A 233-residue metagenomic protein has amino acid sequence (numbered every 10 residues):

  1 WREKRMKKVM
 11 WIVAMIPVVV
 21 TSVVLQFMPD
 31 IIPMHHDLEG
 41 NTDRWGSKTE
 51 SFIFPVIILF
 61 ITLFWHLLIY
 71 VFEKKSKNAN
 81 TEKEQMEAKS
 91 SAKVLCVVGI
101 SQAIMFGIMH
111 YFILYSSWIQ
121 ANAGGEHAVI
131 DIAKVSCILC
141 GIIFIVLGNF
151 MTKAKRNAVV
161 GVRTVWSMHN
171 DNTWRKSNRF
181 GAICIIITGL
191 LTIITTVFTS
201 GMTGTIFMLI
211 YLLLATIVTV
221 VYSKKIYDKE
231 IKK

Functional and structural regions predicted by a protein language model:
W1-R5: Short, Lys/Arg-enriched N-terminal segments with co-localized hydrophobic residues within the first ~10-30 amino acids
M6-W11, F54, F64-I69, L95-F106 (+1 more regions): Select subsegments of transmembrane alpha-helices in polytopic membrane proteins, especially boundary-proximal
V13, R44-F64, V129-L147, I210: Alpha-helical transmembrane segments
V23-I53, V160-H169: Active-site and channel-lining beta-strand-loop segments that bind or position nucleotide-derived/phosphorylated
F27-M28, I61-A79, V146-G161, Y222-K229: Membrane-water interface of transmembrane alpha-helices
G40, K75-A88, R156-N172, K233: Cytosolic, membrane-interface loops and tails of multi-pass inner-membrane proteins
L68-N122: Ordered, amphipathic secondary-structure segments that act as subunit-interaction surfaces in large macromolecular
L139, T205-T219: Small-residue-rich transmembrane alpha-helices that serve as helix-helix interface/gating elements in multipass
